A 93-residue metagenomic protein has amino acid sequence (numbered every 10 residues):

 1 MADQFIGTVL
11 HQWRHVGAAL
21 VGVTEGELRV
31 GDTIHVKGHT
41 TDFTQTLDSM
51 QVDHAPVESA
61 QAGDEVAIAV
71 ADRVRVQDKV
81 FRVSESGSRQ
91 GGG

Functional and structural regions predicted by a protein language model:
M1-G93: Beta-strand/loop-dominated core regions that host nucleotide or nucleotide-derived cofactor-binding catalytic loops
